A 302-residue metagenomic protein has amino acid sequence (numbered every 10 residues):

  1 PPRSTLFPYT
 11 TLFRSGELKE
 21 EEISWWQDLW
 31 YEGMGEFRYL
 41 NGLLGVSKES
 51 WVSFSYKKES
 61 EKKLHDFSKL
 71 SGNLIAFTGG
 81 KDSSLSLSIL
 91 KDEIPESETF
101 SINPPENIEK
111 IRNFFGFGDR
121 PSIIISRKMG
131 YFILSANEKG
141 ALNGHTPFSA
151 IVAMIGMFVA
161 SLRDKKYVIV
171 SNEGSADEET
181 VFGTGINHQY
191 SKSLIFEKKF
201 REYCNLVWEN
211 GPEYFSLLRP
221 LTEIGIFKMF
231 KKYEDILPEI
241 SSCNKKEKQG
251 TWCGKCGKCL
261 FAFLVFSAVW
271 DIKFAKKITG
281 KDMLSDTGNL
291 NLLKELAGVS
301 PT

Functional and structural regions predicted by a protein language model:
P1-R3: Short, well-ordered junction/capping motifs at the entry into regular secondary structure
L6-N73, S84, I89-G130, E138-A141 (+1 more regions): RNA-binding accessory domains that recognize and position tRNA/RNA substrates
T10-R14, A160-V168, S267-K277: Short helix-capping/linker segments at secondary-structure and domain boundaries
G35-Y39, G183-Y203, T287-T302: Charged/polar, low-hydrophobicity segments characteristic of intrinsically disordered regions and flexible loops
S84-I89, A150-F158, K228, K258-V265: Contiguous, well-ordered alpha-helical segments that form the cores/surfaces of helical PPI scaffolds
N103-P238: ATP-dependent adenylate-handling ligase core
L206, N210-G211, F215-R219, K231-T302: ATP/NTP-dependent adenylation/nucleotidyl-transfer catalytic domains that generate, transfer, or process NMP-activated
